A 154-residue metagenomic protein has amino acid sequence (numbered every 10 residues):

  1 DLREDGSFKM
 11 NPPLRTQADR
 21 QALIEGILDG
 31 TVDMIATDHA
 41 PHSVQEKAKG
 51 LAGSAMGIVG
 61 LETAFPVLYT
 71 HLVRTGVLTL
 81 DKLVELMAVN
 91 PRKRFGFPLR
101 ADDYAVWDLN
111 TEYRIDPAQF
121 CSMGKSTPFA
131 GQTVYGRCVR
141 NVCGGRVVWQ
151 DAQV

Functional and structural regions predicted by a protein language model:
D1-I35: Histidine/acidic residue-rich metal-binding segments in metalloenzymes
L2-K9, E46-S54, C121-K125: Short glycine/proline- and charge-enriched loop/turn segments that cap or connect secondary-structure elements
F8-A18, A55-G60, P128-V134: A short acidic, glycine-rich active-site loop that binds or catalyzes chemistry on phosphate/adenosine moieties
K9-P12, Y69-T75, V139: Short, well-ordered beta-strand elements within core beta-sheets of diverse protein domains
D19-L23, K93, T127: A generic local structural motif
G26-I35, A40-L109: His/Asp/Glu-enriched, well-ordered alpha-helical/loop segment that forms or immediately abuts the divalent-metal
V32-T37, V148-V154: A general structural signal for short secondary-structure boundary/capping elements
G53, A101-Q153: C-terminal cap of metal-dependent C-N hydrolases
